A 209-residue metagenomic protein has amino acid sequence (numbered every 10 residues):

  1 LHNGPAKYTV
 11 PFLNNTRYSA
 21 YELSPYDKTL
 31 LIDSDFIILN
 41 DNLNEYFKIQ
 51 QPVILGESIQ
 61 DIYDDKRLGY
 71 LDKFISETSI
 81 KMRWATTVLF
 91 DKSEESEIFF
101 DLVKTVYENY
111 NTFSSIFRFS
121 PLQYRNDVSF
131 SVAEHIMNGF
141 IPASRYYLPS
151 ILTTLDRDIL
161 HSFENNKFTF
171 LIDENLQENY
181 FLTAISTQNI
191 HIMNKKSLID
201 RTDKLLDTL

Functional and structural regions predicted by a protein language model:
L1-S24: Active-site-proximal specificity loops/subdomain of glycosyltransferases
K7-Y8, L71-T78: Short, P/G- and charge-enriched loop/turn segments at secondary-structure junctions
R17-Y18, Q51, W84-T86: Short, surface-exposed beta-edge/turn micro-motifs
P25, Q50-Q51, N138: Residue-level detector of structured alpha->beta connecting loops
T29: Short aromatic/hydrophobic "clamp" motif used to bind/position activated sugar donors
D33-I37: The conserved acidic donor/metal-binding loop of glycosyltransferases
I38-F74: Conserved donor-nucleotide/metal-binding helix-loop-beta segment in metal-dependent transferases, i.e., the alpha-helix
T78-L209: A glycosyltransferase accessory/donor-loop signature
